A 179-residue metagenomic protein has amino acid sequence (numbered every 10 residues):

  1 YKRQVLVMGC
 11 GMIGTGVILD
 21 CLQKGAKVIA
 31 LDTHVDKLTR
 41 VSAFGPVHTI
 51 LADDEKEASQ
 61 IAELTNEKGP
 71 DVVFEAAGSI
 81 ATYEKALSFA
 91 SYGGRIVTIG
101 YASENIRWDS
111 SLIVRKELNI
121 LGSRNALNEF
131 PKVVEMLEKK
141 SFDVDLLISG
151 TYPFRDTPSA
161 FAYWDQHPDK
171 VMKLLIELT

Functional and structural regions predicted by a protein language model:
K2, T39, F44-N119: Glycine-rich cofactor phosphate-binding loops and adjacent beta1-alpha1 units of small-molecule cofactor enzyme domains
K2-D54: Mid-domain Rossmann-like dinucleotide-binding core that forms the NAD(H)/NADP(H) cofactor-binding site
L6, I29, R95-V97, L121 (+1 more regions): Structural detector of well-ordered beta-strand residues that form the stable sheet scaffold of enzyme domains
M12, L22, I113-E117, S141-F142: Short glycine/proline- and charge-enriched loop/turn segments that cap or connect secondary-structure elements
L22, L38-A43, A62, V134 (+2 more regions): Class I S-adenosyl-L-methionine
D32-T33, G100, R124: Conserved acidic E/D residue at the C-terminus of a beta-strand in Rossmann-like folds
E84, S88, L127, P131-T179: C-terminal hydrophobic helical "lid"/dimerization subdomain of Rossmann-like NAD(P)H-dependent oxidoreductases
